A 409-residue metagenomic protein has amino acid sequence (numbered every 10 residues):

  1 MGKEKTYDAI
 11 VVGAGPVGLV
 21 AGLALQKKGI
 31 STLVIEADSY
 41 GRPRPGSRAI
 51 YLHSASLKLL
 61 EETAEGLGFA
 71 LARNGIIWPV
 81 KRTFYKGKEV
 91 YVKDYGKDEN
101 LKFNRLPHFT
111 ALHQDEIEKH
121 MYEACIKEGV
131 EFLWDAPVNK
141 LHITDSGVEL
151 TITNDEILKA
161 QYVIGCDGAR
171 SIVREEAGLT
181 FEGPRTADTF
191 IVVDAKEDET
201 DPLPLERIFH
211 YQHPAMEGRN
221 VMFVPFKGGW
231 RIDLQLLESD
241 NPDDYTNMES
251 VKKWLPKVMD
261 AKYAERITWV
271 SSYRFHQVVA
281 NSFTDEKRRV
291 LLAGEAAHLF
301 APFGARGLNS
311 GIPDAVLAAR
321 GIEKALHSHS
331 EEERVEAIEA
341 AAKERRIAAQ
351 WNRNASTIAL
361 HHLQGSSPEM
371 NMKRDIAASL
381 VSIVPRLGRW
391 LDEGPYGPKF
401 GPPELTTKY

Functional and structural regions predicted by a protein language model:
E4-V34: N-terminal Rossmann-like FAD-binding beta1-loop-alpha1 element of flavoenzymes
K5-Y7, T153-Y162, C166, E286: Core beta-strand elements of the Rossmann-like FAD/NAD(P) dinucleotide-binding domain in flavoenzyme oxidoreductases
A14-G22, M121, G165, I267 (+1 more regions): Conserved mid-domain beta->alpha element of the FAD-binding
Q26-R48: Glycine-rich FAD pyrophosphate-binding loop
R44-A124, R353: Active-site-adjacent segment of FAD-dependent monooxygenases/related oxidoreductases
E123, Y162, C166-F275: Conserved FAD-binding catalytic core of PHBH/FMO-like flavoproteins
W134-V148, Y273: A conserved short coil-to-beta-strand element within the FAD-binding core of flavoproteins
G321-Y409: C-terminal helical "tail/cap" subdomain of flavin- and related membrane-associated enzymes
